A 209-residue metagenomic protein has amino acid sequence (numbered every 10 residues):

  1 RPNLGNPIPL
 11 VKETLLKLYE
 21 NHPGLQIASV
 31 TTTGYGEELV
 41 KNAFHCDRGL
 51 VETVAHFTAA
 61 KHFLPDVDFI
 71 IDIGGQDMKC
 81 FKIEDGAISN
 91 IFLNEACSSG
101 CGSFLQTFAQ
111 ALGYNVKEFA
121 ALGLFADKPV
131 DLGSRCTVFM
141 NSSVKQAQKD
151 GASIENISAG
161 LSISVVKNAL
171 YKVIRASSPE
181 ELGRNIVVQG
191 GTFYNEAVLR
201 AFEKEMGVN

Functional and structural regions predicted by a protein language model:
R1-P9, E13-K17, N90-I91, E95-C97: Short glycine-rich, Thr/Ser-proximal phosphate-binding strand/loop in the N-terminal lobe of ATP-dependent enzymes
P2-L4, Y19-T53, K82, S89-N90: Short beta-strand-loop/turn "lid" adjacent to the catalytic site in phosphate-handling enzymes
T14-A28, A169-G183: Phosphate/pyrophosphate-binding loops at sites that engage ATP/ADP/AMP, CoA/4′-phosphopantetheine, polyphosphate
I27-T31, D66-I71: Short glycine-aspartate micro-motif
Y35-G36, S164, S177-E205: Glycine-rich phosphate-binding loops at beta-strand->alpha-helix junctions
V67-E84: Gly/Thr-rich phosphate-binding beta-strand-loop-beta motif of the actin/hexokinase/Hsp70
D85-K128: Glycine-rich phosphate-binding loop plus the immediately following alpha-helix
S142-Y171: Adenine-nucleotide phosphate-binding core of ATP-dependent small-molecule kinases
